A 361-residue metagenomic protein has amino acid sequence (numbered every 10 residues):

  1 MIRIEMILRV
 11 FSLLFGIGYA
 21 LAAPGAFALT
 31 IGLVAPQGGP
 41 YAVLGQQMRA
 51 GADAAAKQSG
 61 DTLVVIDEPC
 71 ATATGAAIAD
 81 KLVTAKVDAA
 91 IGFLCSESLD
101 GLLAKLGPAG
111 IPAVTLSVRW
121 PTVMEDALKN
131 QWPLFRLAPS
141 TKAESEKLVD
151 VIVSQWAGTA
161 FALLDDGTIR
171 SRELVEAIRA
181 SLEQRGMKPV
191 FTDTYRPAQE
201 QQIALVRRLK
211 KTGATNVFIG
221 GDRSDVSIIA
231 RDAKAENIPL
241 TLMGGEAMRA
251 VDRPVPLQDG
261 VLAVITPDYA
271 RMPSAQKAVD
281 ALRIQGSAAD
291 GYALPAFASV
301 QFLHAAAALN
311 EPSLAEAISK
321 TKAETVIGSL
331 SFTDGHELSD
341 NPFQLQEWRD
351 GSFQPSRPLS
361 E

Functional and structural regions predicted by a protein language model:
I2-L14, F27-E361: Extracytosolic ligand-binding ectodomains
I17-A23: N-terminal signal peptide c-region/cleavage motif recognized by signal peptidases
